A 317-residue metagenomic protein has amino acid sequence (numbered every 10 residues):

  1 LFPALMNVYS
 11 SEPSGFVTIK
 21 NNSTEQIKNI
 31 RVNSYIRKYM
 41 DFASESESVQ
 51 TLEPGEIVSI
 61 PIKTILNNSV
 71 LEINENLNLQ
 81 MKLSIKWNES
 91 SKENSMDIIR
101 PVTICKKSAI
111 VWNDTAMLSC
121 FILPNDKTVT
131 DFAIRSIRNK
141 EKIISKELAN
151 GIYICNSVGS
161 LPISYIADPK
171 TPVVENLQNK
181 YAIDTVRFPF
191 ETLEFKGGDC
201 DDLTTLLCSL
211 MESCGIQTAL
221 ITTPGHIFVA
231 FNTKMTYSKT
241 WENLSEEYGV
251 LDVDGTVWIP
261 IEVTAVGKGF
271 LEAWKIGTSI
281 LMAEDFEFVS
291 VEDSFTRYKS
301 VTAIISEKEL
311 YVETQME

Functional and structural regions predicted by a protein language model:
L1-E317: A structural boundary/capping signal
